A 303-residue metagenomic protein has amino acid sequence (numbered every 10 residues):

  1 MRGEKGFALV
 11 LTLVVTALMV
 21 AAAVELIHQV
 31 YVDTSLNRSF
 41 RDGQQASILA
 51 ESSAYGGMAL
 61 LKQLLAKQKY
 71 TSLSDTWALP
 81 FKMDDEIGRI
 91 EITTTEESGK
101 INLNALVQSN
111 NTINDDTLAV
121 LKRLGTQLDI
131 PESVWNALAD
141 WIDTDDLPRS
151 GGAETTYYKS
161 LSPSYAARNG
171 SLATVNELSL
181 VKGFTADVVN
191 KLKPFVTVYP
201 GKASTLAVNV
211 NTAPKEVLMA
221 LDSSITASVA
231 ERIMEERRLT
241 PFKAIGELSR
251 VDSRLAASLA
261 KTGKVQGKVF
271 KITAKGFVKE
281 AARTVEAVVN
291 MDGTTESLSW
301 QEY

Functional and structural regions predicted by a protein language model:
R2-Y303: Compositionally biased linear targeting/interaction segments
